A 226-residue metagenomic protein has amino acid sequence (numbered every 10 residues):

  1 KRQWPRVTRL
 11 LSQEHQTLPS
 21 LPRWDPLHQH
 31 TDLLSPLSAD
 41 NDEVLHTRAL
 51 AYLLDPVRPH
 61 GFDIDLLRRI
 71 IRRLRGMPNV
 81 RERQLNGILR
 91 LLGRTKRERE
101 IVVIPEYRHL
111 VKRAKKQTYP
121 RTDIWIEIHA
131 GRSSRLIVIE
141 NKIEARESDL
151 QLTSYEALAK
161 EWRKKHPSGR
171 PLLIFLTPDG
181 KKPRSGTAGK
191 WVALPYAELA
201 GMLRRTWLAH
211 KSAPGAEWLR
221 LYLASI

Functional and structural regions predicted by a protein language model:
K1-I226: Charged, terminal alpha-helix-loop-beta segments that serve as non-catalytic nucleic-acid engagement and/or assembly
